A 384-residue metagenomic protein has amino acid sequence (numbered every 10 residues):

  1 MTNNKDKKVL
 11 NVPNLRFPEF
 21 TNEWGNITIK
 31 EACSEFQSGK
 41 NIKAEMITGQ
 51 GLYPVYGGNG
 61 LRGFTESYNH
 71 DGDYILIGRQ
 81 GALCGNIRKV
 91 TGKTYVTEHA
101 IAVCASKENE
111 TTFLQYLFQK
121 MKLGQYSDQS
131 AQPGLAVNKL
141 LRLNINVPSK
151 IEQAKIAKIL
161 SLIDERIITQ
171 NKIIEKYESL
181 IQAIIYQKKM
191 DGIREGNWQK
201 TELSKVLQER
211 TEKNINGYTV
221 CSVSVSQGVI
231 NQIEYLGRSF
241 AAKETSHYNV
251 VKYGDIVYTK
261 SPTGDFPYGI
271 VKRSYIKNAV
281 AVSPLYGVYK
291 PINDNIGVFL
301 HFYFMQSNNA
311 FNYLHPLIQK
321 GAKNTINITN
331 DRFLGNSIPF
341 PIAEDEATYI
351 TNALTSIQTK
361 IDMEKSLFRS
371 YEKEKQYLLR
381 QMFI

Functional and structural regions predicted by a protein language model:
D6-P13, Y95-A100, A131-I151, A279-L285 (+1 more regions): A short glycine-rich beta-alpha junction/loop motif
V9-N11, F17, T21-G25, N144-I185 (+4 more regions): Amphipathic alpha-helical segments
V12-K40, G49-V55, D191-N214: Non-catalytic DNA-recognition/assembly elements of restriction-modification systems
G57-Q119, D128-A131, A136-L140, Y253-N309 (+1 more regions): A short beta-sheet element
R210-I230: Short beta-strand/loop turn elements enriched in aromatics
V223-G237, A279-V280: Short, basic/aromatic beta-hairpin or loop at an interaction surface
L236-T245: Short alpha-helix capping/helix-loop boundary micro-motifs
